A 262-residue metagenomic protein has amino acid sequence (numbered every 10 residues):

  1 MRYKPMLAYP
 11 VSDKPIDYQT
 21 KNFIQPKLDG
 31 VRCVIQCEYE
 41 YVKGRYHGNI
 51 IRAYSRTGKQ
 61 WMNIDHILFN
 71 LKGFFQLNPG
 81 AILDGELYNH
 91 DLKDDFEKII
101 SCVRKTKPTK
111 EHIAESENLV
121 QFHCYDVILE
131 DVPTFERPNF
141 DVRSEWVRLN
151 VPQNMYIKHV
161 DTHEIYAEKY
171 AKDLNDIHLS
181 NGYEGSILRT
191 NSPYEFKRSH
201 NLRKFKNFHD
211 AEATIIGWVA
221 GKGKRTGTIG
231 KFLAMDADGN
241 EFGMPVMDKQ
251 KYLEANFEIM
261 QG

Functional and structural regions predicted by a protein language model:
M1-K14: Phosphate/adenylate-binding "loop-and-lid" substructures adjacent to NTP/NAD/dNTP-binding pockets in NTP-dependent
P5, L83-L87, G185: Glycine-centered structural positions embedded in regular secondary structure
P10-D13, Q19, I216-W218: Flexible, glycine/threonine-enriched loop-and-boundary segments that flank and lead into catalytic domains of large
K14-N154: Covalent nucleotidyltransferase
F23-Q25, V31-G85, E195-G262: Classical nucleotidyltransferase
S116-E117, L179-S180, T226: Extracellular/periplasmic catalytic domains that process cell-envelope and extracellular macromolecules
I128-E130, S192-P193, A220-G221: Short acidic/polar capping segments at secondary-structure boundaries
V160-H209: Amphipathic alpha-helical
